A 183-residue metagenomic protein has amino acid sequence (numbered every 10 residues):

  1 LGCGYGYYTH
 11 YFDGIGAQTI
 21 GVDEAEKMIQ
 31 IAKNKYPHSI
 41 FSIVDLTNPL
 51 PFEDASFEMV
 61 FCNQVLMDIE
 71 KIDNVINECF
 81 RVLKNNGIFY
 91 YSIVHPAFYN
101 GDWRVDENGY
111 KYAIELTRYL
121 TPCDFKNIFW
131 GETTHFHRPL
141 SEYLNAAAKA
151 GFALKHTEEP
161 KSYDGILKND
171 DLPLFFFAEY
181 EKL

Functional and structural regions predicted by a protein language model:
L1-N48: Class I SAM-dependent methyltransferase SAM/SAH-binding core
L50-M59: A short acidic, Gly/Pro-enriched loop at the edge of an enzyme's catalytic core that lines a small-molecule cofactor
E58-I72: A short SAM/SAH-binding and catalytic strip from SAM-dependent methyltransferases
D73-I88: A short glycine-rich, Lys/Arg-flanked "PGG" loop and its adjoining helix->strand segment in the class I
F89-P122: Conserved class I S-adenosyl-L-methionine
I93, A97, N127-E142: Acceptor-substrate binding/catalytic loop of class I
T134-T157: Short alpha-helix
A150-F152, L167-L183: Core SAM-dependent methyltransferase catalytic element
